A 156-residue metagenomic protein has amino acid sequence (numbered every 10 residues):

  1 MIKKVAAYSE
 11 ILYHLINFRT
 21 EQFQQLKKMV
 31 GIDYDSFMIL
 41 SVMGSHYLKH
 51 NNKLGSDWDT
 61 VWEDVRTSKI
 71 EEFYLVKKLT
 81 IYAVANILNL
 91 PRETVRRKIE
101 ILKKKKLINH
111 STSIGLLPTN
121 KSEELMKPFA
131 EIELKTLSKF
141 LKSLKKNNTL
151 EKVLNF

Functional and structural regions predicted by a protein language model:
M1-H46: N-terminal leader segment of winged-helix/HTH proteins
G31-I32, F73-K77, F129: Residue-level marker of regulatory loop/turn positions in helix-turn-helix DNA-binding domains and in histidine
D35, K77-T80, V95-K98: Amphipathic alpha-helical interface surfaces
I39-K77: Short helix->loop/beta-hairpin flanking segments within DNA-binding domains
V61-R66, T80, L107, T112-T136: Short, cationic-aromatic polyanion-contact patches
V76-N86, L102: A short alpha-helical element within helix-turn-helix/winged-helix DNA-binding domains across DNA-binding proteins
N89-K104: Short amphipathic alpha-helical interaction segments
E124-F156: Short, amphipathic alpha-helical interaction segments positioned at domain boundaries
